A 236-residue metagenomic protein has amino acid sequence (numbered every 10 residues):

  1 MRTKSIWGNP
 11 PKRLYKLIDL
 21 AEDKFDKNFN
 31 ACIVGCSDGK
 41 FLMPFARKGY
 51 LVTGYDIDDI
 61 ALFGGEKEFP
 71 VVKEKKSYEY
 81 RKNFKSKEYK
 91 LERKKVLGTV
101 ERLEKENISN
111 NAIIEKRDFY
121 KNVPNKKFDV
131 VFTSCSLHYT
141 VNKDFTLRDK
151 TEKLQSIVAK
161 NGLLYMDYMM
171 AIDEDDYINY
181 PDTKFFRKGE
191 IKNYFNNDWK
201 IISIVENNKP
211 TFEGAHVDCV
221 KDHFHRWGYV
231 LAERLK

Functional and structural regions predicted by a protein language model:
I6-N28: Conserved alpha-helix/loop element of class I SAM-dependent methyltransferases that forms part of the SAM/SAH-binding
S37: Conserved glycine-rich SAM-binding loop
K40, P44-Y120: Class I SAM-dependent methyltransferase SAM/SAH-binding core
Y120-V131: A short acidic, Gly/Pro-enriched loop at the edge of an enzyme's catalytic core that lines a small-molecule cofactor
T140-K153: A short, conserved alpha-helix within the catalytic core of class I
V141, V158-A159: Helix-to-beta-strand junctions that scaffold the AdoMet/dcAdoMet cofactor pocket in Class I SAM-dependent enzymes
N161-Y168: Conserved beta-strand signature within the Rossmann-like core of class I S-adenosyl-L-methionine
Y177-K200: Conserved Class I S-adenosyl-L-methionine
